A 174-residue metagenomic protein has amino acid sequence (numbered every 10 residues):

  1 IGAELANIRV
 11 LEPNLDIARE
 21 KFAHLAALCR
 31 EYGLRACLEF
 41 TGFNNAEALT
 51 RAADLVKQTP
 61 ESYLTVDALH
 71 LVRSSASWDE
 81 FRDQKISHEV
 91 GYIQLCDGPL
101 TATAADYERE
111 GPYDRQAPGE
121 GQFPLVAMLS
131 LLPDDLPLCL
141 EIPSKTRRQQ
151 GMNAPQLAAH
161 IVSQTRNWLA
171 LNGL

Functional and structural regions predicted by a protein language model:
I1-D16, Y32, C37-L38: Active-site groove signature of glycoside hydrolases
G2-A3, A26-R30, A46-V66, V72-L174: Histidine-acidic metal/acid-base catalytic patches
V10, L38-G42, A68, I142: Short glycine-centered, acidic/aromatic-flanked micro-motifs in structured strand/loop junctions that mark active-site
E12-P13, F43-N44, P99: Conserved beta-strand edge residues that scaffold enzyme active sites
N14-A23, N45-A48: Active-site-adjacent beta->alpha loops and helix N-cap segments on the catalytic face of soluble alpha/beta enzymes
R35-N45, R51: Conserved anion-binding
